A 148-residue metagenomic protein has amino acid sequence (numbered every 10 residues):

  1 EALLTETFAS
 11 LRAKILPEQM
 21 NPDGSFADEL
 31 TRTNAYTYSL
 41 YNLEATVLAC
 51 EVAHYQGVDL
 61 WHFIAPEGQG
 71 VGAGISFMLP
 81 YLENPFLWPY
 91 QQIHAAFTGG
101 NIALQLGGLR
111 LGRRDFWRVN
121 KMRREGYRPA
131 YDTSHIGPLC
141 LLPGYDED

Functional and structural regions predicted by a protein language model:
E1, Y36, R113-R114: Intrinsic-disorder/low-complexity, polar/charged segments
E1-A2, A53-I64: Inter-helical turn/loop segments and adjacent helix faces that build the functional surface of alpha-helical bundle
L3-S25, Q69-F86: Long, well-ordered core segments of solenoidal/helical folds
S25-N34, L60: Short helix/strand-bridging catalytic loops that position acidic/His residues to coordinate divalent metals and engage
L30-L40, A65: Short, solvent-exposed segments of well-ordered alpha helices
Y36-E51, G72-G74: Well-ordered alpha-helical segments within folded domains of soluble proteins
A49-A53, Y81-L82: Generic structural signal for hydrophobic core residues of well-folded globular domains
L60-D148: CBM-like carbohydrate-recognition segments
